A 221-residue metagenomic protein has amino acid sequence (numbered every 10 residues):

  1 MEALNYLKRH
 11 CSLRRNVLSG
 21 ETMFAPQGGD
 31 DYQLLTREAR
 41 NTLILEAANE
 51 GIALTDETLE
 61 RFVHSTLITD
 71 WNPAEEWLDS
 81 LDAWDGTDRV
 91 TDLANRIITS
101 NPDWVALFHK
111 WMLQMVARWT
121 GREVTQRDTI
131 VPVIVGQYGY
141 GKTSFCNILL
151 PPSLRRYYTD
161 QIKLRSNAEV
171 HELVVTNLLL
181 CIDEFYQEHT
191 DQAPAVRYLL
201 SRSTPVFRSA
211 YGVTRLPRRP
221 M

Functional and structural regions predicted by a protein language model:
M1-D88, T99-D103: N-terminal nucleic-acid engagement/recognition segments and initiation subdomains in replication, restriction
S12-R15, R155-Y157, T204-F207: Short secondary-structure junctions
G51, E60, I148, Q187 (+1 more regions): Terminal, non-catalytic protein-protein interaction segments that mediate quaternary/complex assembly
S65-T176: P-loop NTPase catalytic core of nucleic-acid-dependent motor ATPases
A117, P151, Y198-P205: Short, intrinsically disordered, mixed-charge
G121-V124, L164-E169, F185-Y186, R202-R219: Conserved Walker
V175-N177, P220-M221: Short, well-ordered alpha-helix to beta-strand connector turns
N177-S201: Conserved AAA+/SF3 P-loop NTPase catalytic/coupling segment centered on the Walker-B
